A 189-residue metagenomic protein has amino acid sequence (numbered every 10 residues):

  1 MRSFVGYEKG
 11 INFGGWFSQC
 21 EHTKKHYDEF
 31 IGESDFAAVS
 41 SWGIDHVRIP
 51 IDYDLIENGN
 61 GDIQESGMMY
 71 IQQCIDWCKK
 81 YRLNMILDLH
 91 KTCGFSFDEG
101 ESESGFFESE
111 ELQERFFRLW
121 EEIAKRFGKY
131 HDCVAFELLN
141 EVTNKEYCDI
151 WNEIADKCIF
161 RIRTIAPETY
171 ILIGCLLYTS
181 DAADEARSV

Functional and structural regions predicted by a protein language model:
R2-Y170, C175: Active-site mouth of glycoside hydrolases
Y178-S188: Single conserved hydrophobic/aromatic residue that forms the stacking wall/gate of nucleotide- or nucleobase-binding
